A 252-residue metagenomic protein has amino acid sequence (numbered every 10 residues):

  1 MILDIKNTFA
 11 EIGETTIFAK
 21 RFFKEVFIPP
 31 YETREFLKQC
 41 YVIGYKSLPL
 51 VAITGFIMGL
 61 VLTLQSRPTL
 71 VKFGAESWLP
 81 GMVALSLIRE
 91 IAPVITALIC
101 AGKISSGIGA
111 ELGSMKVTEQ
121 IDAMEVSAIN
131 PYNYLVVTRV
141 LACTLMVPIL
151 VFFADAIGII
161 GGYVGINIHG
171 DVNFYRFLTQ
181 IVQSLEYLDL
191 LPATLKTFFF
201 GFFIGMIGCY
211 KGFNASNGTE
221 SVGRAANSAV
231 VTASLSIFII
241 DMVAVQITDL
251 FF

Functional and structural regions predicted by a protein language model:
M1-R34, K211-S216: Short, membrane-interfacial amphipathic segments enriched in basic
I28-I53, V231: Membrane-interface helix starts
I43-I95, I99: Active-site cofactor/substrate anionic-group-binding motifs, chiefly glycine- and Lys/Arg-rich phosphate-binding loops
K46-G59, P93-A101, A142-I159, Y163 (+3 more regions): Hydrophobic alpha-helical transmembrane segments in multi-pass membrane proteins
Q65-I88, A156-F198, F202, M206-A226 (+1 more regions): Membrane-interfacial helix-loop-helix connectors in multipass membrane proteins
L79-D122, I207: Hydrophobic alpha-helical transmembrane segments of multi-pass membrane transport proteins
L112-V137, T219-V222: Short cytoplasmic-facing helical segments at TM-TM junctions of multi-pass membrane proteins
N130-V151, A225, A229: Start (N-cap) of specific transmembrane helices in multi-pass transporter permeases
